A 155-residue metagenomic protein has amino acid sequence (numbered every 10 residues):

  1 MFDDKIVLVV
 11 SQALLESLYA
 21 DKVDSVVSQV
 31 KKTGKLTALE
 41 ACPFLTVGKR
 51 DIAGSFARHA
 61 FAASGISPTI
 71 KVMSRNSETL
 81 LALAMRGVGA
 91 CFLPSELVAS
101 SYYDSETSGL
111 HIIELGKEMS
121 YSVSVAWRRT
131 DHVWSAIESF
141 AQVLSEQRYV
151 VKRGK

Functional and structural regions predicted by a protein language model:
M1-K22, G109-I113: Short beta-strand-centered segments that line the small-molecule binding cleft or hinge of alpha/beta clamshell
D4, T37, E78-T130: Beta-alpha-beta core module
V9, L45-V47, A126-R128: Short hydrophobic segments within beta-strands
E16-A20, S25-S64, V133-A141, V150-G154: Secondary-structure junction motif
V47, S67-N76: Short beta-strand-to-loop elements that line the ligand-binding cleft of bilobed periplasmic-binding protein-like
A63-I66, S105: Short helix-capping segments at alpha-helix termini
S101-Y103, Y121, W127-R153: C-terminal or late-domain output modules
